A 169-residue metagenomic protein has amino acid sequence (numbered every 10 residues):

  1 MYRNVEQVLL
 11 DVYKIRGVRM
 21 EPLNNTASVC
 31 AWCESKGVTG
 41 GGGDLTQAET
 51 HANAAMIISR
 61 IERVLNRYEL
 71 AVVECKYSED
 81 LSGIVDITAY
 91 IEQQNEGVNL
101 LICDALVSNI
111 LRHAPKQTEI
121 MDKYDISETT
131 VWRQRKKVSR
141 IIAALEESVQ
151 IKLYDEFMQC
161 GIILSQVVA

Functional and structural regions predicted by a protein language model:
M1-A71, C75, E79-G97, T118-E119 (+3 more regions): N-terminal interaction/assembly modules
D104: A short, Lys/Arg-enriched amphipathic alpha-helix from helix-turn-helix/homeodomain DNA-binding modules
A114-P115: Residue-level signal for the short linker/turn that defines the boundary of a DNA-recognition helix
